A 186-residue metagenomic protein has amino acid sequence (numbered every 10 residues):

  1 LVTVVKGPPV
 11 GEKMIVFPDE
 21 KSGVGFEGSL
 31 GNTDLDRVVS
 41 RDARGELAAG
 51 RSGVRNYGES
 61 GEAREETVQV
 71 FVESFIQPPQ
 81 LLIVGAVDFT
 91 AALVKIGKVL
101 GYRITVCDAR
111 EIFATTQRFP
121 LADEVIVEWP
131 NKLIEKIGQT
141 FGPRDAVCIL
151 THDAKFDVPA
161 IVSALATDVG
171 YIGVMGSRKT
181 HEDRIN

Functional and structural regions predicted by a protein language model:
L1-A109, F113-I126, I137-D145: Segments forming oxygen-rich coordination pockets for charged ligands
D36, T90, A154-D157, H181: Alpha-helix N-cap/loop-to-helix initiation residues
G97-K98, Y102, A154-V162: Short secondary-structure transition/capping segments
C107, A146, T151-K155, V162-I185: ADP-ribose/adenylate-binding Rossmann-like module
E111-T115, L133, R178-D183: Short gly/pro/ser/thr-enriched loop/turn and capping motifs at secondary-structure boundaries
T116-R118, K136-G138, V158-V162, I185: Short, well-ordered secondary-structure micro-motifs
V127-E128, I149: Extended, charge-rich C-terminal regions with high alpha-helical propensity
E128-I134, K155: Conserved SAM/SAH-binding loop
